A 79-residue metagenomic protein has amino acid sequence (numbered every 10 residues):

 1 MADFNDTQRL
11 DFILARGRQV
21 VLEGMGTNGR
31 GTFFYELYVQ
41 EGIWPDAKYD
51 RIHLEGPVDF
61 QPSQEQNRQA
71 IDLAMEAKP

Functional and structural regions predicted by a protein language model:
A2-G17: Long, leucine- and charge-enriched amphipathic alpha-helices that form heptad-repeat coiled-coil/leucine-zipper-like
A15-E76: Short interaction-hotspot residues at assembly and binding interfaces
